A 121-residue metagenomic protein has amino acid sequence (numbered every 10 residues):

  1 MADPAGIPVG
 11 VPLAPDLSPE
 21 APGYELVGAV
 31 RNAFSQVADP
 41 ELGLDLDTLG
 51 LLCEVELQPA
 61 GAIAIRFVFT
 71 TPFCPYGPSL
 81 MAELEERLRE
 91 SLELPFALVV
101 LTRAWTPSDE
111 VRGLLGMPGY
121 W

Functional and structural regions predicted by a protein language model:
M1-W121: Domain-level signature for proteins that mediate thiol-based redox and metal-cofactor handling
